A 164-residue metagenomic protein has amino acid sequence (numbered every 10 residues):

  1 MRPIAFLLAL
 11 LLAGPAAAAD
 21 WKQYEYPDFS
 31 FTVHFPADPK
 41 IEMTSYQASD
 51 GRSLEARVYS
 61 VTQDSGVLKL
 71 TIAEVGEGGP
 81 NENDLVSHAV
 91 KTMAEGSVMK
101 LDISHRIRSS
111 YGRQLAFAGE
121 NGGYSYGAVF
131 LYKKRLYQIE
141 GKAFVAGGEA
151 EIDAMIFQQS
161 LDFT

Functional and structural regions predicted by a protein language model:
M1-I4: Positively charged n-region of N-terminal signal peptides that target proteins for export
A13-P15: N-terminal signal peptide c-region/cleavage motif recognized by signal peptidases
A19-D38: Short N-terminal segments immediately surrounding and downstream of signal-peptide cleavage
Y26-S30, Q63-V67, E120-G123, K134: Glycine-centered tight beta-turn/hairpin loop motif at sheet-sheet or coil-to-beta transitions
F31, E77-N81, E149-D153: Extracytoplasmic/periplasmic, Sec-exported soluble proteins
H34-V58, H88-K133: Signature of long, low-cysteine stretches enriched in small and polar/charged residues
P39-I41, D84-S97, K134-T164: Surface-exposed amphipathic alpha-helical segments
A56-D84, Y137-E140: A short acidic-to-branched-hydrophobic micro-motif
